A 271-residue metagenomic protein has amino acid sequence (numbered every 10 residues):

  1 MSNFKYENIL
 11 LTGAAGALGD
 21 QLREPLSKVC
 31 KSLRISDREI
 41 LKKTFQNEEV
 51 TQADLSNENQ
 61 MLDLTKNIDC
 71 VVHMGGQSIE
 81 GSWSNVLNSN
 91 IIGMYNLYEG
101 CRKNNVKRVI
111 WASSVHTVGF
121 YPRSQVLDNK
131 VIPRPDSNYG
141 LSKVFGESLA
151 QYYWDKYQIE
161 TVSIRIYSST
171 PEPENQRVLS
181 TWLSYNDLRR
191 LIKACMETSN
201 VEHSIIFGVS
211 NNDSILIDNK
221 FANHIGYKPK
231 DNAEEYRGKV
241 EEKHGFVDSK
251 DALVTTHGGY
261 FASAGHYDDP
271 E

Functional and structural regions predicted by a protein language model:
I9-K28: N-terminal Rossmann NAD(P)H-binding glycine-rich loop of SDR-like oxidoreductase domains
C30-K42: Conserved glycine-rich Rossmann-like NAD(P)H-binding loop of the short-chain dehydrogenase/reductase
K42, E48-S89: NAD(P)H-binding glycine-rich loop region in Rossmannoid oxidoreductase-like domains and their noncatalytic homologs
S56, N85-N96, N104, V115 (+3 more regions): Glycine-rich NAD(P)-binding loop of the Rossmann-fold in SDR/ketoreductase-type enzymes
N88, P122-T161: Catalytic helix-loop patch of NAD(P)-dependent Rossmann-fold dehydrogenases
N96-R134: Conserved Rossmann-fold NAD(P)-dependent oxidoreductase catalytic core, especially the SDR/UDP-sugar
I166-E172, W182-H203, N211: Alpha-helical substrate-binding/gating segment
I205, N211-K228, K243-P270: Conserved C-terminal active-site "lid" loop/helix of NAD(P)H-dependent oxidoreductases that clamps the redox cofactor
